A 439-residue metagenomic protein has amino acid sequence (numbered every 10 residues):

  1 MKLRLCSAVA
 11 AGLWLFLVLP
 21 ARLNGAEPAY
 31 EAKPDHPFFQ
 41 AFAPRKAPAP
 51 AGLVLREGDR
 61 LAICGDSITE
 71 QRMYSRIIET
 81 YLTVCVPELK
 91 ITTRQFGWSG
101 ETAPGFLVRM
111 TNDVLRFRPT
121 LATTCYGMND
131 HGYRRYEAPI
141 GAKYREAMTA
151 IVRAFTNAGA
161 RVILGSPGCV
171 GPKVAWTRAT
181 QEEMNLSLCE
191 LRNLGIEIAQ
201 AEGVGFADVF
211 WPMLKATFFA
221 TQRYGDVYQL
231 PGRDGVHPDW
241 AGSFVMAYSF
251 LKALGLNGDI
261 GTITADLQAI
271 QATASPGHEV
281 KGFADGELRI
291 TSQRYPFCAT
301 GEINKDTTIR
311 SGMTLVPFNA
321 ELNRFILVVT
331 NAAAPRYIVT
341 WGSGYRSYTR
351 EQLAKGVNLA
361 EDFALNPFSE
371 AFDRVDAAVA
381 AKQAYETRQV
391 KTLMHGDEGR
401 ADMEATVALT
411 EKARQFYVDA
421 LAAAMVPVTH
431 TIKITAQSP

Functional and structural regions predicted by a protein language model:
M1-C6: N-terminal secretory signal peptides that target proteins for export/translocation
S7-A8, P439: Compositionally biased regions
A8-R22: Bacterial N-terminal signal peptides
G25-E57: N-terminal pre-domain segments of enzymes
P50, L55, R76-T92, E101-P439: Alpha-helical cap/lid subdomain in secreted, periplasmic, or secretory-pathway luminal O-acyl-processing enzymes
G58-M73, S99-T102, Y345: Catalytic nucleophile-elbow at a beta strand-turn-alpha helix junction centered on a G-D-S/GDSL motif, marking
